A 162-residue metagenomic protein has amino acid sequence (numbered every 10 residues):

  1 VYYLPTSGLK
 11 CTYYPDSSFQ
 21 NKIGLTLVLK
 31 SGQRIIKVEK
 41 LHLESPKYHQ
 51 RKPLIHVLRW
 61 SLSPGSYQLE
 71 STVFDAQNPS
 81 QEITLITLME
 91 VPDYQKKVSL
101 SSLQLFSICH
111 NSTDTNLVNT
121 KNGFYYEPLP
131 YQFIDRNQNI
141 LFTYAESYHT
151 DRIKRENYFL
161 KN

Functional and structural regions predicted by a protein language model:
V1-N162: Intrinsically disordered, low-complexity terminal regions enriched in Ser/Thr/Pro/Gly and charged residues
